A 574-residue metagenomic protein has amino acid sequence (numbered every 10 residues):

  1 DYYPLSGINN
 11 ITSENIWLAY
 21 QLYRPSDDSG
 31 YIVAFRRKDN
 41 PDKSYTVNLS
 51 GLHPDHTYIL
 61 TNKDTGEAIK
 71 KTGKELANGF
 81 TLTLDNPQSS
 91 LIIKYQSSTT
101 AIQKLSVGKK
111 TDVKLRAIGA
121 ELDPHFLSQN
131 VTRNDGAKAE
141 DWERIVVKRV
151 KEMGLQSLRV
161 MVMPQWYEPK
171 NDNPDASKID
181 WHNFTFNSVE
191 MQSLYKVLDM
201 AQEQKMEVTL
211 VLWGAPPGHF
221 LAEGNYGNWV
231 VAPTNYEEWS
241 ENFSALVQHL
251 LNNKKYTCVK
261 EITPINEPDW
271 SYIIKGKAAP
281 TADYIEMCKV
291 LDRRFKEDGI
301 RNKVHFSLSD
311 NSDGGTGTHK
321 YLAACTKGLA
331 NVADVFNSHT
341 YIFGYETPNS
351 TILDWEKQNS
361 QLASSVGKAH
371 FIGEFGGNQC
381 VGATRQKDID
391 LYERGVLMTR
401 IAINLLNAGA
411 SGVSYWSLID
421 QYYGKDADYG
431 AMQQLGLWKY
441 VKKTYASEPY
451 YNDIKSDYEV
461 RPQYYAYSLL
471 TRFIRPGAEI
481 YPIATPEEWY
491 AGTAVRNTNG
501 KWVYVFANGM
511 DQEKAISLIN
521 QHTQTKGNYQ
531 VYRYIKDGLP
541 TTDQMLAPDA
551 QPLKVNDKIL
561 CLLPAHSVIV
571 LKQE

Functional and structural regions predicted by a protein language model:
D1-S6, G377-S468, A478-Y490: Aromatic/acidic polysaccharide-binding cleft in carbohydrate-active enzymes
I11-P54, S90-Q96, T485-G527, H566-V570: Carbohydrate-binding surface patches
I32, L60, A120, L246 (+6 more regions): Conserved, mostly hydrophobic/aromatic
K71-T100, D549-E574: C-terminal beta-strand-rich structural cap/linker in extracellular carbohydrate-active enzymes
S97-G136: Mature N-terminal, pre-catalytic/accessory segment of carbohydrate-active enzymes
M153-A333, N337-F343: Substrate-binding cleft and catalytic face of glycoside hydrolase catalytic domains, especially the flexible beta-alpha
V231, Q524-A565: Acidic, Ser/Thr/Pro-rich beta/coil linker or hinge segments at domain junctions
N331-A383: Glycoside hydrolase catalytic-domain groove-lining segments
